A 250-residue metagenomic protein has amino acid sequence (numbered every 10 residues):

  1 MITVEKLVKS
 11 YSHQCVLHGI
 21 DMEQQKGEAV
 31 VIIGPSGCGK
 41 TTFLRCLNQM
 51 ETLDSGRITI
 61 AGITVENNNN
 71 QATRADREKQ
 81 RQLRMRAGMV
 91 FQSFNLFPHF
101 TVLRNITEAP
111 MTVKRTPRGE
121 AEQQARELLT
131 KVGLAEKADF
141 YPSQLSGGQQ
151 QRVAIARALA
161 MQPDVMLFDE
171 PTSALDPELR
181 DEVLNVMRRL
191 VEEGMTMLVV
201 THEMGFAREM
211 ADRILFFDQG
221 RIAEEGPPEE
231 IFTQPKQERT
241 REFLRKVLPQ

Functional and structural regions predicted by a protein language model:
I2-P228: ABC family nucleotide-binding domain
E225, E229-Q250: C-terminal boundary and immediately downstream tail of ABC-type ATPase nucleotide-binding domains
